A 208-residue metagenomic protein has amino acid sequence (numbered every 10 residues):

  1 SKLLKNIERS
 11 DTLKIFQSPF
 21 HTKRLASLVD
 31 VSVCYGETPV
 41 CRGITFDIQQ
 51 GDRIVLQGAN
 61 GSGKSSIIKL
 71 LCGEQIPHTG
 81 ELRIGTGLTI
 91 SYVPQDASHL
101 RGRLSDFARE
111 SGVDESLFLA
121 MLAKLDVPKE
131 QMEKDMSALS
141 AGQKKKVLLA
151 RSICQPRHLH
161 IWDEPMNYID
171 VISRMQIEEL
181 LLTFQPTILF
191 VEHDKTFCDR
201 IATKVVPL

Functional and structural regions predicted by a protein language model:
S1-R42, D47-Q50, Q176: Coupling and communication elements adjacent to P-loop NTPase active sites across diverse families
I44-V55, L88, P186: Pre-Walker A (P-loop) beta-loop-beta motif of ABC nucleotide-binding domains
G51, G58-G63, G142, D163-E164: Conserved phosphate-binding and hydrolysis motifs of nucleotide-dependent enzymes
R53, A59, S66-F118, E192 (+1 more regions): ABC ATPase nucleotide-binding domain signature region
P94-H158, E164-N167, M175: ABC-family P-loop ATPase nucleotide-binding domains
H158, Q185-L189: Loop/turn-to-beta-strand initiation segments
N167-L180, T196: Conserved D-loop/post-Walker B switch-helix segment of ABC ATPase nucleotide-binding domains
C198-R200: A short, surface-exposed alpha-helical micro-motif characterized by mixed small hydrophobic and charged/polar residues
